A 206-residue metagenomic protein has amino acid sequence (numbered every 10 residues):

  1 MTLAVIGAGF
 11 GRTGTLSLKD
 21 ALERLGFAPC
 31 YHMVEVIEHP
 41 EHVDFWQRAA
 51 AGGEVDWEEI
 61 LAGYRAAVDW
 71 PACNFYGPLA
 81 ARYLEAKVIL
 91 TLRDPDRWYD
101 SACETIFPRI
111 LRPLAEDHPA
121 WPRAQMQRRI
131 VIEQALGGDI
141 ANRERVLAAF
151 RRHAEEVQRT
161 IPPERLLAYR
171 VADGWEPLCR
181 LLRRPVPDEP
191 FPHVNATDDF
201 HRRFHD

Functional and structural regions predicted by a protein language model:
M1-A62: PAPS-dependent sulfotransferase catalytic core
L3-I6, G63-A66, E85-K87, P163-L167: Short active-site oxyanion
G7-G9, M33, V68-A72, L92-R93 (+1 more regions): Short His-Asn-centered micro-motif
T15, C73-G77, Y99, G174-L178: Short, well-ordered alpha-helical microsegments
E23, F27-C30, E35, G77-R145 (+1 more regions): PAPS-dependent sulfotransferase catalytic domain
E35-D44, I89-W98, E116, R152-D206: The conserved 3'-phosphoadenosine-5'-phosphosulfate
R48-L61, N74, P113-A168: PAPS-dependent sulfotransferase catalytic domain
G52-I89: Gly/lys/ser-thr-rich phosphate-binding loops in alpha/beta enzymes that coordinate phosphoanhydride or phosphate groups
